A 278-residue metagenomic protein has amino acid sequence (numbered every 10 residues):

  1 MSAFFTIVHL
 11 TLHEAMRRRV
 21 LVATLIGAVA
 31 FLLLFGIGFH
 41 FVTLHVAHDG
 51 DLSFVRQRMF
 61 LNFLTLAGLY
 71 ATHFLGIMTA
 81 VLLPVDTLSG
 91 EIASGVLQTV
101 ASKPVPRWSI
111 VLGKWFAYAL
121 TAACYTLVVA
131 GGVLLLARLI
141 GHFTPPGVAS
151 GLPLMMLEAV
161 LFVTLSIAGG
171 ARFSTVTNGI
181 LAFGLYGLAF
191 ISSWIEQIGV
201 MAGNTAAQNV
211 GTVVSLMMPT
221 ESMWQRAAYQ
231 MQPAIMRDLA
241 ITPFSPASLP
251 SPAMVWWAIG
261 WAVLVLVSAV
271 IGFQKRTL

Functional and structural regions predicted by a protein language model:
M1-A28: Aromatic- and glycine-rich beta-strand/loop motifs that create alpha-glucan
E14, G90, K103, L134-R138 (+2 more regions): Transmembrane helix-loop junction
T24-V29, N178-A189: Central hydrophobic cores of alpha-helical transmembrane segments in multi-pass integral membrane proteins
L32-L82, V111-G179, G211, F244: Secretory targeting signals
G38-F63, A182, Y186-V263, V267-V270: Terminal transmembrane helical anchor/hairpin motif
H73-I92, I259-R276: Transmembrane alpha-helical segments in integral membrane proteins
A80-P84, L97, G132, L165 (+3 more regions): Hydrophobic/aromatic residues in alpha-helical transmembrane segments
D86-A119: Helix-loop-helix units of permease transmembrane domains in multi-pass membrane transporters, especially ABC
